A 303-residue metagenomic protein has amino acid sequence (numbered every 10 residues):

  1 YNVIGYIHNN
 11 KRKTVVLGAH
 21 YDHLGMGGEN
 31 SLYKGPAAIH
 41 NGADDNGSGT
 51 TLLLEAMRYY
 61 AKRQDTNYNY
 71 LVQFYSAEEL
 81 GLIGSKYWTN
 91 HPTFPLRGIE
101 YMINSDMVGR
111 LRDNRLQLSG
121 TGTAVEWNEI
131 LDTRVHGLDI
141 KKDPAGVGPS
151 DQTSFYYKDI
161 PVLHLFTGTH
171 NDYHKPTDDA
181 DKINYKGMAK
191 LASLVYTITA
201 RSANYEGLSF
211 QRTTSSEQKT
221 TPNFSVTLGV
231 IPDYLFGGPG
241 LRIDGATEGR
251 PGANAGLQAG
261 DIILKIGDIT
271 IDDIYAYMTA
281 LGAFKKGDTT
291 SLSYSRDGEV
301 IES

Functional and structural regions predicted by a protein language model:
Y1-G42, E55-R58, K62, N67: Soluble metallo-hydrolase cores and metallopeptidase-like ectodomains found primarily in the secretory/periplasmic
N2, G35-N46, Y70, F74-Y75 (+4 more regions): Second-shell loop/turn segments in exported
N10-R12, D65, Y75-T167, N184-M188: Metal-dependent peptidase/peptidase-like ectodomains
M26-S31, L82-K86, N114-R115, K175-P176: Short, solvent-exposed loop/turn and secondary-structure capping segments
K34, H40-T51, E79-I83, T121-V125 (+7 more regions): Soluble non-cytosolic domains of exported or imported proteins
T51, R58-K62, N171-S216: His/Asp/Glu-rich mid-to-C-terminal helical/loop segments that flank catalytic regions of hydrolases
T66-A77, M102-V108, S202-P222: Acidic/histidine-enriched alpha-helical segments
T177, L194, A203-S303: C-terminal recognition in membrane/secretory proteostasis and scaffolding
